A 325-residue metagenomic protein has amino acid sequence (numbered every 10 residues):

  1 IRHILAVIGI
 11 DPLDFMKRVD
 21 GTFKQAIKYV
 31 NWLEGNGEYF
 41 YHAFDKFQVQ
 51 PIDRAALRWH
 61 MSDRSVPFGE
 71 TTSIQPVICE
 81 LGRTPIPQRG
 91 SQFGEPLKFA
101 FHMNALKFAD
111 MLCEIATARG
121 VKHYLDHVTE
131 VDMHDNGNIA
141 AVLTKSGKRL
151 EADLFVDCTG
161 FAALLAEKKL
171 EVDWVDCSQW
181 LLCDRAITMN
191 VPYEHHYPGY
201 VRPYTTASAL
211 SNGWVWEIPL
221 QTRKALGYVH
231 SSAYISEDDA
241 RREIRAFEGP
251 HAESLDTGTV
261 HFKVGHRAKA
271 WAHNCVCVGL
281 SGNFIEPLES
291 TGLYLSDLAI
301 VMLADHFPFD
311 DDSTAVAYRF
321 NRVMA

Functional and structural regions predicted by a protein language model:
R2-L81: Dinucleotide-binding Rossmann-like beta1-alpha1 core, especially the glycine-rich loop that anchors the ADP
I8, P12, K28, H196-P198 (+2 more regions): Extended charged low-complexity segments that act as oligomerization/scaffolding linkers
S65-M103: Alpha-helix-centered segments that form part of catalytic cores
S91-R245, I300: Predominantly flavin-linked oxidoreductase catalytic cores and closely associated redox partners
A209-H261, S281-L295, H306-F309, S313: Conserved FAD/dinucleotide-binding core of flavoprotein oxidoreductases
I244, R267-A272: Single, function-defining residue in the core of a domain
C275-C277: Residue-level marker for buried hydrophobic side chains located in beta-strands that build the well-ordered beta-sheet
D305-A325: C-terminal helical "tail/cap" subdomain of flavin- and related membrane-associated enzymes
